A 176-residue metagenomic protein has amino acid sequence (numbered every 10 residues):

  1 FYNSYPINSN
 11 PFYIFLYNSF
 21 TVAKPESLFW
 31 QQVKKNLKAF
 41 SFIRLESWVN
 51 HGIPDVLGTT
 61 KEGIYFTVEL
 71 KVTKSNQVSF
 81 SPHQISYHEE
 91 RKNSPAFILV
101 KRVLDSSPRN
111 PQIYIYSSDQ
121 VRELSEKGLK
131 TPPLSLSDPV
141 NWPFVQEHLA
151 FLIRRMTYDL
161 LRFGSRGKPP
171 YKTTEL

Functional and structural regions predicted by a protein language model:
F1-N8: Extreme N-terminal basic, low-complexity initiation segments that serve as generic localization/processing leaders
S9-S47, K61, P169: Acidic-basic catalytic patches of nuclease active cores, encompassing PD-(D/E)XK and other metal-cofactor nuclease
G52: Beta-rich catalytic cores
V56-G58, I64-K74: Conserved catalytic cores of phosphodiester-cleaving nucleases, focusing on short active-site segments
K74-R91: Mg2+/Mn2+-dependent nuclease catalytic core
R91-E123: Nucleic-acid nuclease catalytic cores
V121-S135: Short, electropositive alpha-helical surface patch
P132-L176: Charged phosphate-binding loop/patch that engages nucleotide di/tri-phosphates or the phosphate backbone of nucleic
